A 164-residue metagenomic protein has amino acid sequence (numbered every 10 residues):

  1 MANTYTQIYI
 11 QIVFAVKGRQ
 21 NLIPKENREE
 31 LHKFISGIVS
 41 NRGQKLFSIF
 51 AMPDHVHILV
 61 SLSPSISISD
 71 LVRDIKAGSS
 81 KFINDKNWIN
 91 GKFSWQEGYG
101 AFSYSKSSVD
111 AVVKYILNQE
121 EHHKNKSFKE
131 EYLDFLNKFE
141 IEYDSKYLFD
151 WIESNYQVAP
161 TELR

Functional and structural regions predicted by a protein language model:
M1-R164: Basic nucleic-acid-binding interfaces
